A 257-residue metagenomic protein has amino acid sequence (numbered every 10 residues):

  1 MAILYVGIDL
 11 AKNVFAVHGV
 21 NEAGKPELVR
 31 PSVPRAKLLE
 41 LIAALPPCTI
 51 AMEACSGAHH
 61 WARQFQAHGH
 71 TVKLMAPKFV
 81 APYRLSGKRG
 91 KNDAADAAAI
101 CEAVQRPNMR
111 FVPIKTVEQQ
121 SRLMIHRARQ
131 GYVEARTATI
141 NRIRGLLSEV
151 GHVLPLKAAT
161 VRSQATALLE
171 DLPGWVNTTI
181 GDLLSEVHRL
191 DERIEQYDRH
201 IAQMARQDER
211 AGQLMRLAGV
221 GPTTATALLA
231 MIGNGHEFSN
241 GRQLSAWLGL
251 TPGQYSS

Functional and structural regions predicted by a protein language model:
M1-S257: A detector of single, family-specific signature residues that are central to catalytic or substrate-handling motifs
